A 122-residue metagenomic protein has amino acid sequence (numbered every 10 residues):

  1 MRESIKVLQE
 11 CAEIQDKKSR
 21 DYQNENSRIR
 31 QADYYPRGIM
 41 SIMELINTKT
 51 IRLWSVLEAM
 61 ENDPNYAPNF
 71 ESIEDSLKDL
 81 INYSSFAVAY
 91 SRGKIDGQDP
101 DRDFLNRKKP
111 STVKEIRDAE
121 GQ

Functional and structural regions predicted by a protein language model:
M1-Q122: Intrinsically disordered, low-complexity regulatory regions that flank transcription factor DNA-binding cores
